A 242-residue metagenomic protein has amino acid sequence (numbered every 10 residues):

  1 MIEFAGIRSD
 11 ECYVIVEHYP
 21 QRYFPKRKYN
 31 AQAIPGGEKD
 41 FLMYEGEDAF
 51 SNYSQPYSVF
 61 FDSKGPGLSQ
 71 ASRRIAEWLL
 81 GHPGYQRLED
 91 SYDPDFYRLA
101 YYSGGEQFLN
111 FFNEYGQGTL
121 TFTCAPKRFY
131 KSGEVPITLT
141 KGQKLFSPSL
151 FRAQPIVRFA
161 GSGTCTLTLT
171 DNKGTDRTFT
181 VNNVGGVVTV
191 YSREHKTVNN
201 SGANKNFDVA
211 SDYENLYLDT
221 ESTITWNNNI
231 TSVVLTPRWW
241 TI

Functional and structural regions predicted by a protein language model:
M1-G36: Polar/acidic, low-complexity leader/linker segments enriched in S/T/G and N/D
R8, F60-S103: Short, acidic/charged, Gly/Pro-enriched secondary-structure junctions
D10-H18, Y97-G104, R177-N183, V234-L235: Short amphipathic beta-strand/extended segments with alternating polar/hydrophobic composition
I34, D40-P66, E114-R128, S222: Oligomerization/assembly interface segments of phage tail-like spikes and tubes
A49-Y53, L80-H82, F112-G116, S149-F151 (+1 more regions): Solvent-exposed loop and beta-edge segments used for protein-protein assembly and interaction
V59-S63, E106, C124-R128, G161-G163 (+1 more regions): Beta-strand elements of well-folded, non-transmembrane domains
R87-K127: Short beta-strand and beta-hairpin "edge-sheet" elements
Y130-I242: Intrinsically disordered, low-complexity segments enriched in serine, threonine, and glycine
